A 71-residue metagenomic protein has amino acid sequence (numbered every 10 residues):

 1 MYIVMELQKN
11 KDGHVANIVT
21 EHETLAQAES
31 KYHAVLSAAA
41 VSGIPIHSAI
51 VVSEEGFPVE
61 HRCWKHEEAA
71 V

Functional and structural regions predicted by a protein language model:
M1-I18, I44-I46: Short aromatic-glycine-(Arg/Gly/Cys) micro-motifs in beta-strand/loop hairpins
E6, H22, P58: Functionally constrained cores in energy, signaling, and assembly domains
K9-G13, T24, K65: Compositionally biased, intrinsically disordered low-complexity regions
K11, Q27, G56-P58: Generic "edge-of-domain/loop-turn" microfeature
H14-S30: A short, exposed loop/beta-hairpin motif centered on an aromatic-Gly-Thr core
K31-L36: Exposed aromatic-hydrophobic patches
S37-V71: Short, mixed-charge low-complexity intrinsically disordered segments
